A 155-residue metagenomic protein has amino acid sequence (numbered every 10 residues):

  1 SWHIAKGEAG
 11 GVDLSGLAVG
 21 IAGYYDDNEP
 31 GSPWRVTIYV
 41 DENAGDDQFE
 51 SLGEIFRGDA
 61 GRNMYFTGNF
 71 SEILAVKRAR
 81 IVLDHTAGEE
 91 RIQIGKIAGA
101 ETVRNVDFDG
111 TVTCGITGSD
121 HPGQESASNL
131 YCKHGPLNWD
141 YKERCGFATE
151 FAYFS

Functional and structural regions predicted by a protein language model:
W2-F70: Structured domain cores in non-transmembrane regions
A5, A75-K77, G95-A98: Short strand-coil-strand connectors
L14-G23, A79-L83, E101-R104: Broad, structure-driven detector of short, well-ordered beta-strand segments within folded domains
G16, I73-R78, D120, S128-Y131: Low-complexity, flexible helical/coil segments
V36-Y39, A87-I97: Short, hydrophobic/proline-enriched secondary-structure or compact coil segments at domain edges
M64, S71-R91, V103-V106: Eukaryotic compositionally biased low-complexity/IDR segments
A98-S155: Extended, charged low-complexity segments that frequently continue into or abut oligomerization scaffolds
